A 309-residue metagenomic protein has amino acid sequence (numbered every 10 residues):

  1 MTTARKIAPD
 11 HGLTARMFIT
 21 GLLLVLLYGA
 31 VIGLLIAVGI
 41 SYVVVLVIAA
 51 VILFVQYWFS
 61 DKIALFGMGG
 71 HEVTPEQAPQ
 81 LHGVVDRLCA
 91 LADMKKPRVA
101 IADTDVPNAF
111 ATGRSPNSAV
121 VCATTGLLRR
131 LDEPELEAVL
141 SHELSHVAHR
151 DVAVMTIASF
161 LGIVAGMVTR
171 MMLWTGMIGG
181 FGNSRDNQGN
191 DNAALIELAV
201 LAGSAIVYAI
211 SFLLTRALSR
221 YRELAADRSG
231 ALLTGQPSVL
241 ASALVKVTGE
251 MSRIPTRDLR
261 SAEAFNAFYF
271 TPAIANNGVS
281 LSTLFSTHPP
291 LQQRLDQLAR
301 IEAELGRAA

Functional and structural regions predicted by a protein language model:
M1-F110, A158-L224, T234, T248-S252 (+1 more regions): Hydrophobic or amphipathic, alpha-helical segments that drive membrane association/targeting
D61, V85, A123, A138-H146 (+2 more regions): Active-site recognition of the HExxH zinc-binding catalytic motif
V73, T125-A138, L214: Short pre-active-site segment immediately N-terminal to the catalytic Zn-binding motif
Q80, E135, T156, Y221 (+3 more regions): Alpha-helix N-cap and coil->helix boundary residues
H82, N108, H142, H146 (+1 more regions): Histidine-centered active-site/metal-ligand motif
M94-S118, G179-D191, G230-A309: Active-site-proximal gating segments in proteases and membrane effectors
L144-I163, S238: Catalytic Zn2+-binding segment of zinc metalloproteases
